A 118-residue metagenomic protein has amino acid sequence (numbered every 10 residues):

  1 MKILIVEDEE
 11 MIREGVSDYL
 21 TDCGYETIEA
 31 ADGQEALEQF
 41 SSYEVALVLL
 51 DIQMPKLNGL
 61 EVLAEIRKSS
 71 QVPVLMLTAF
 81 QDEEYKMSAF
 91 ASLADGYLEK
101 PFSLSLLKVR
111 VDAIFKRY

Functional and structural regions predicted by a protein language model:
E9-I28: Two-component/phosphorelay signaling modules centered on CheY-like receiver
E29-L47, E65: Acidic, metal-coordinating helix/loop segments flanking the phosphotransfer/catalytic sites of two-component signaling
D32, N58-E61: Acidic catalytic/metal-coordinating carboxylates
E38, L60-Q71: Short amphipathic alpha-helix used as the core "switch/output" element in two-component signaling
I52-M54: Receiver (REC) domain active-site loop signature in two-component systems and cognate sites in sensor histidine kinases
E61, Q81-E99: Alpha4 helix (beta4-alpha4-beta5 surface) of REC/receiver domains from two-component response regulators
L77-T78: Hydrophobic/aromatic residues positioned on beta-strands within the core alpha/beta folds
F102-A113: C-terminal output helix
